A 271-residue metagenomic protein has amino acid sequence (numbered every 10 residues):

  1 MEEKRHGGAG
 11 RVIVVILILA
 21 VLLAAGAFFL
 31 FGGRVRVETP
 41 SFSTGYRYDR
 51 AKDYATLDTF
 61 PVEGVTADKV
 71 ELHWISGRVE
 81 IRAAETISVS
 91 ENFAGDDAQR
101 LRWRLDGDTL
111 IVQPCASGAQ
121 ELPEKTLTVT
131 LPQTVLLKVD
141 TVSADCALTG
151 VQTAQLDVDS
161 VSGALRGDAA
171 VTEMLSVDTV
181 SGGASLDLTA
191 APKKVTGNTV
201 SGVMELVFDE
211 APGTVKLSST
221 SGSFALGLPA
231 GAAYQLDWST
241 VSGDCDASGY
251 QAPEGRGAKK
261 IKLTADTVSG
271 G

Functional and structural regions predicted by a protein language model:
E2-L22: N-terminal Sec-pathway targeting helices
I16-R34: Hydrophobic alpha-helical transmembrane segments of integral membrane proteins
F28-Q113, T126-K138, D145-V151, Q155-D157 (+5 more regions): Short linear S-[DN]-x-LW-Φ motif typified by the pepsin-like aspartic protease active-site region
F93, A116, Q133, S143 (+5 more regions): Short, well-ordered turn and helix-capping elements at secondary-structure junctions
Q113-P123: Secondary-structure transition/turn motif
A119-E121, V142, G255: Short glycine/serine/proline-enriched coil/turn segments at secondary-structure junctions
K138-A184: Right-handed parallel beta-helix
D168-D178, G183-G271: Short, surface-exposed interaction patches in beta-rich subdomains that mediate adhesion/assembly near membranes
